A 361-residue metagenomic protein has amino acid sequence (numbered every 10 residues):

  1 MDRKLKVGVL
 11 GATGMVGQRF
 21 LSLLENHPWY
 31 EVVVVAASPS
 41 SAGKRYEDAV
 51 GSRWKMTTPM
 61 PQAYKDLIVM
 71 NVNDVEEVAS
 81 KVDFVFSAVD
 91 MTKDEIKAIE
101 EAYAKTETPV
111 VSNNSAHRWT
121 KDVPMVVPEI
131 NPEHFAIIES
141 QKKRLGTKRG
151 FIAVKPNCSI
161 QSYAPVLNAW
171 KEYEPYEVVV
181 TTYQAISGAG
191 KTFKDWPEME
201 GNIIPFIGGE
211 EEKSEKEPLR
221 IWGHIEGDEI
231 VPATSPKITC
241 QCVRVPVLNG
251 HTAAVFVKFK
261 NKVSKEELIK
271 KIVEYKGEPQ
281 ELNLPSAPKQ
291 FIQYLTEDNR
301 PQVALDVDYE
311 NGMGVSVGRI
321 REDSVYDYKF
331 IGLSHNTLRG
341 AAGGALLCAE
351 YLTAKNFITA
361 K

Functional and structural regions predicted by a protein language model:
M1-P205, K237, Y309, S316 (+2 more regions): N-terminal Rossmann-like NAD(P) cofactor-binding subdomain of oxidoreductases, focused on the glycine-rich
S187-K361: Charged docking surfaces used in two-component/phosphorelay signaling
